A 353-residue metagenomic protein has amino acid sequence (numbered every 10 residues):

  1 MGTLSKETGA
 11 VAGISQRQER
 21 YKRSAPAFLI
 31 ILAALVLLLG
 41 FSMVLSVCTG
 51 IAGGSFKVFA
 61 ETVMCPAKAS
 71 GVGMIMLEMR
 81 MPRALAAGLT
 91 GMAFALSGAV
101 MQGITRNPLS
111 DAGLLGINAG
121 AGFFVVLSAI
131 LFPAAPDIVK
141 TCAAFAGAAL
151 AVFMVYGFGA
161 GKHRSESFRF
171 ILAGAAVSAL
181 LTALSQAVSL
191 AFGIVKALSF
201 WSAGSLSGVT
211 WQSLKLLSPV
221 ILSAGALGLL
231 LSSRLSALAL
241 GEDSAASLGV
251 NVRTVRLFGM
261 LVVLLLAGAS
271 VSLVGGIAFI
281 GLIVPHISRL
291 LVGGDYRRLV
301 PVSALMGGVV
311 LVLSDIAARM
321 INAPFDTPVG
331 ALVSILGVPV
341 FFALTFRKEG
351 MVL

Functional and structural regions predicted by a protein language model:
G2-L353: Alpha-helical transmembrane segments in inner-membrane proteins
